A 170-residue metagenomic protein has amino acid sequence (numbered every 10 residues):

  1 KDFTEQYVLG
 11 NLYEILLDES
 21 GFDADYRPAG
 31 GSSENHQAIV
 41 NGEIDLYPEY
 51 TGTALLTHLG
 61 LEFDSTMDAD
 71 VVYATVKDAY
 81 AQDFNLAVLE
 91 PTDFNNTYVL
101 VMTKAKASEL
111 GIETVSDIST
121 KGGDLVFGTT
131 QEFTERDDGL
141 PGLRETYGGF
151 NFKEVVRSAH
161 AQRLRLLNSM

Functional and structural regions predicted by a protein language model:
K1-F3, D23-Y26, E62-D64, A87 (+3 more regions): Second-shell loop/turn segments in exported
K1-N11, G30-S32, E132-E135: Extracytoplasmic "Venus flytrap"
D2, L16-G21, G42-E43, P48-A54 (+4 more regions): Sec/Tat-exported extracytoplasmic proteins
F3-T4, D25-Q37, K153-R165: Short helix-initiation/N-cap motifs at beta->coil->alpha
T4-D23, I39, P141-E145: Short, polar/charged alpha-helical segment
S32-F63, A74-K77, Q162-L167: Pocket-flanking alpha-helical
I44-D45, G123-M170: Ligand-binding pocket segment of bilobal, Venus flytrap-like solute-binding proteins
A69-V126: A conserved helix-loop-strand patch within extracytoplasmic ligand-binding domains of the periplasmic binding
